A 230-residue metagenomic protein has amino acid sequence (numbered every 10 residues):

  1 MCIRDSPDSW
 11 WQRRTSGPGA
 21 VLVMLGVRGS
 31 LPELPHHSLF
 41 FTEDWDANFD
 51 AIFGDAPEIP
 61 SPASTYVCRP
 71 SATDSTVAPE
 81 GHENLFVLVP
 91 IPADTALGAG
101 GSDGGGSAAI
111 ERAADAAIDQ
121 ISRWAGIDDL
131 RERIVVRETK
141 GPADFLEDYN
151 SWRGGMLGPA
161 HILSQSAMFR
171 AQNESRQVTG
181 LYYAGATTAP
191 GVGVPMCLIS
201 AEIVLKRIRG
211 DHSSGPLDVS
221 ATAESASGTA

Functional and structural regions predicted by a protein language model:
R4-P79, E224: Mid-domain catalytic core of redox enzymes that form a hydrophobic substrate pocket/lid adjacent to a catalytic redox
R4-S16, A20-P32, H82, A109-A117 (+1 more regions): C-terminal structured subdomain/cap of oxidoreductase catalytic cores
G26-R28, P79-Q120: Conserved FAD/dinucleotide-binding core of flavoprotein oxidoreductases
L31-E33, T73-T76, A93-A96, A189-V192: Flexible loop/turn segments at secondary-structure boundaries
P32-S38, I127-R133, S213-D218: Acidic/polar loop patches that form or flank catalytic/metal-binding clefts of enzymes that bind anionic ligands
F41-T42, I134-A143, A221-A226: A glycine-rich phosphate-binding loop feature that marks nucleotide/adenosyl-phosphate handling sites
P60-Y66, S122-P190: A glycine-rich dinucleotide-binding beta-alpha-beta segment and adjacent secondary-structure elements that constitute
